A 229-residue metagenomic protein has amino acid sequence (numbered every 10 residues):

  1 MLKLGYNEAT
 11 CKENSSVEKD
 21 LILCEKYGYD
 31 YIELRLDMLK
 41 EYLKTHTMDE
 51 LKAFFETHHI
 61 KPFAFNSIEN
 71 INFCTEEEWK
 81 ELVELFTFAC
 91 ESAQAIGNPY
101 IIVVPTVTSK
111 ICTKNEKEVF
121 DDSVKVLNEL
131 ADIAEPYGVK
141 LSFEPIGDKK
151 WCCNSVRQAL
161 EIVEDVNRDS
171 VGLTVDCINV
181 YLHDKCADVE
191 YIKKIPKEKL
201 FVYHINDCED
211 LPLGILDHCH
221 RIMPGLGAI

Functional and structural regions predicted by a protein language model:
M1-S16: Boundary/entry segment of secreted carbohydrate-active catalytic domains
A9, D37, N70, T106 (+1 more regions): Flexible loop residues that form catalytic and substrate-binding hotspots at small-molecule/glycan-binding clefts
D20-Y27, L43-A64, T87-N98, N128-P136 (+2 more regions): Acidic (Asp/Glu)-rich catalytic clusters
L23, Y27-L43, N66-I71: N-terminal substrate-binding region of glycoside hydrolase catalytic domains
Y31-L34, F65, E129-A228: Acidic/histidine-rich catalytic cores of soluble enzymes
E33-E56, P105-N115: Glycine-rich, proline-tolerant flexible connector loops at the mouths of alpha/beta enzymes
M38, N70-W79, I222-L226: The substrate-binding groove and active-site-proximal loops of carbohydrate-active enzymes, especially glycoside
E56-T57, T75-G172, L182: Active-site acidic/histidine proton-transfer and metal-coordination neighborhood in alpha/beta enzyme cores
